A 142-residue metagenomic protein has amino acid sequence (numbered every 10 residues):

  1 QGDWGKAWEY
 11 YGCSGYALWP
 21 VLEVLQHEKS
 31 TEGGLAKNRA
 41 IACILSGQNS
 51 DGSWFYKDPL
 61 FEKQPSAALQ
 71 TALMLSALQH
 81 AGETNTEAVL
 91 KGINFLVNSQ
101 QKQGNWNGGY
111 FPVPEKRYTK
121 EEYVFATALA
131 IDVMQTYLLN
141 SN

Functional and structural regions predicted by a protein language model:
G2-A42, G47-N94, Q101-N142: An alpha-helical repeat/solenoid feature that recognizes helix-turn-helix modules
